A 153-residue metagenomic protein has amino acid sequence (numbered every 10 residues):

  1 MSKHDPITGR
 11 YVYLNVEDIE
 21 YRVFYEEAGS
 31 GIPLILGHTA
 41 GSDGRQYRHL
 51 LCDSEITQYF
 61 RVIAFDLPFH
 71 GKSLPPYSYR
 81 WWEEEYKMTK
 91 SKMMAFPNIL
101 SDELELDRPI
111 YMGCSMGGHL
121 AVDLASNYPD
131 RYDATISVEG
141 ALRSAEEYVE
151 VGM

Functional and structural regions predicted by a protein language model:
S2-R22: N-terminal cap/lid segment of alpha/beta-hydrolase-fold proteins
D5, D18, A64-M112: Active-site loop/oxyanion-hole signature of alpha/beta-hydrolase fold enzymes
Y21-Y77: Conserved HGGG/HGGXW glycine-rich cap/lid loop of the alpha/beta-hydrolase fold
P33, R61, D107-I110, Y132-A134: Structural signature of beta-strand start/N-cap positions in the alpha/beta core of ABC transporter nucleotide-binding
H49-C52, G71, S78-R80, Y86 (+2 more regions): Ligand-binding pocket scaffold of soluble enzyme catalytic domains
G113, G117, A121: Gly/Ala-rich beta-loop-alpha elbow adjacent to hydrolase catalytic centers
V122-N127, Y132-M153: Flexible "cap/lid" loop of the alpha/beta hydrolase fold
